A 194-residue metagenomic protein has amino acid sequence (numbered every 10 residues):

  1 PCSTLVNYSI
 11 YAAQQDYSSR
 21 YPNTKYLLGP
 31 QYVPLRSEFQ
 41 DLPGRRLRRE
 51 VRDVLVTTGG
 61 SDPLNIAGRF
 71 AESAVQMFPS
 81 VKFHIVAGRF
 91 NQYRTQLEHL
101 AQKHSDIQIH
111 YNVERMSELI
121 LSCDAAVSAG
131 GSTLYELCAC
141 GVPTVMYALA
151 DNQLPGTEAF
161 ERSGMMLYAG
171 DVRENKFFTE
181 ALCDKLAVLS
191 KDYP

Functional and structural regions predicted by a protein language model:
C2-L64, T95: A nucleotide-sugar donor-handling region in carbohydrate enzymes
R49-C123: Donor-nucleotide binding loops and adjacent catalytic segments primarily of GT-B fold Leloir glycosyltransferases
R94-T95, N152-T157: Short, glycine/polar-rich helix-capping loops at beta-to-alpha or helix-loop-helix junctions that flank or form
S117, L134-C140, E158: Short alpha-helical segment that forms part of, or immediately flanks, the ligand-binding pocket in carbohydrate-active
L121-S122, A139, R162: Flexible glycine/serine/alanine-rich "lid" or loop that lines and gates the nucleotide-sugar donor pocket in diverse
L121-S132: Acidic donor-binding loop of glycosyltransferase active sites
A126-S128, P143-N152: Short hydrophobic beta-strand element within catalytic cores of glycosyltransferases and related nucleotide-activated
L167, V172-P194: Conserved donor-nucleotide binding/catalytic region of nucleotide-linked donor-dependent transferases
